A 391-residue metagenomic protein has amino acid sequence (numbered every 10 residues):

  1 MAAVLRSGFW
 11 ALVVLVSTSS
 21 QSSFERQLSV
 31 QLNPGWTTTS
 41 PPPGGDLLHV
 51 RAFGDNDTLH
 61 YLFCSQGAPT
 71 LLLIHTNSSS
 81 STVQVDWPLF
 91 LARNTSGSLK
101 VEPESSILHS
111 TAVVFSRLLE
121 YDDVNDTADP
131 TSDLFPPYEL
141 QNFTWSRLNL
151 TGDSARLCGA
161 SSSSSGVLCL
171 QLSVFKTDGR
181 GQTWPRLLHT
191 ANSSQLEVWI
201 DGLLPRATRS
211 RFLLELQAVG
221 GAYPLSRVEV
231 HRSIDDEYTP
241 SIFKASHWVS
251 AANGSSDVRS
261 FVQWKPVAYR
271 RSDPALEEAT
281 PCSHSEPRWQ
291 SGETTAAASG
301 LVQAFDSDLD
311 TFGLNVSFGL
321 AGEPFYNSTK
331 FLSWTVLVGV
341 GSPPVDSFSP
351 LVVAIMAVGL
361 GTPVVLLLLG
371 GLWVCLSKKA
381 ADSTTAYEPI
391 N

Functional and structural regions predicted by a protein language model:
A2-L5, F9-P34: N-terminal signal peptide
S19, R232-I234, V374-L376: Generic alpha-helical propensity signal that fires on short helical segments and nearby coil/disordered stretches
F24-T37, G44, W334-S347: Extracellular/luminal recognition modules and glycoprotein regions
S40-S342: Extended, non-transmembrane interaction/recognition domains
S333-N391: C-terminal single-pass transmembrane alpha-helix
